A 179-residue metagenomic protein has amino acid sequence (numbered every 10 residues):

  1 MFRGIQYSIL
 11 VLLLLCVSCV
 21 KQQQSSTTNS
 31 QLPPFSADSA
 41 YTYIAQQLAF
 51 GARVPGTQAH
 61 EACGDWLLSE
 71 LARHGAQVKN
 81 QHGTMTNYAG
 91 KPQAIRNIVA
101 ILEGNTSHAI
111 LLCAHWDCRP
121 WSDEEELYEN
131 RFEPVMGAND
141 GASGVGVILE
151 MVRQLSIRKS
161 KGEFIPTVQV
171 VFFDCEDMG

Functional and structural regions predicted by a protein language model:
M1-I9: Bacterial N-terminal signal peptides that target proteins for export
L15-S18: C-terminal motif of bacterial Sec signal peptides marking the signal peptidase cleavage site
K21-G64, H74, E129: N-terminal capping segment at the start of a domain
T27, A52-N105: A non-catalytic alpha/beta surface segment that caps or lines the substrate-entry region of metallo-dependent hydrolase
S39-Q46, A59, C63, L67 (+3 more regions): Stable alpha-helical elements in mature extracytoplasmic
V54-P55, T84-T86, N105-T106, W116-P120 (+1 more regions): Solvent-exposed loop/turn segments at secondary-structure junctions within structured extracellular/periplasmic domains
A114-G144: Active-site histidine-acidic residue metal-binding/catalytic motifs, centered on HxH/HExxH-like signatures
F132-G179: Acidic/histidine-rich catalytic neighborhood of metal-dependent amide-processing enzymes
